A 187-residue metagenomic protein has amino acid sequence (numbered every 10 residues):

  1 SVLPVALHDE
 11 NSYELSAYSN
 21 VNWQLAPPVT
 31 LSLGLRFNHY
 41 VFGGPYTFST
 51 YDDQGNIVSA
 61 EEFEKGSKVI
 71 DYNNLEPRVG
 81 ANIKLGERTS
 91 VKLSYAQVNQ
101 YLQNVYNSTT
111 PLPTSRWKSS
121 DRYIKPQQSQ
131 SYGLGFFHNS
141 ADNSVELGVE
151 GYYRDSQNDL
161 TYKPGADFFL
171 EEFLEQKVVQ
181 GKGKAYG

Functional and structural regions predicted by a protein language model:
S1-G86, Y101-L102, Y106, P113: Signature of Gram-negative outer-membrane beta-barrel scaffolds
P4-H8, G66-K68, D121-K125, E175-G181: Outer-membrane beta-barrel domain signature
Y13-S19, L75-V79, S120, Q130-L134 (+1 more regions): Hydrophobic, lipid-facing positions within transmembrane beta-strands of outer-membrane proteins
E14, L33, F37, P45 (+6 more regions): Residues in flexible loops and secondary-structure boundaries
D71, Q180-G187: Outer/extracellular conduits and scaffolds centered on Gram-negative outer-membrane beta-barrels
K84, S90-V98, L102, Y106 (+2 more regions): Membrane-embedded beta-barrel scaffold of Gram-negative outer-membrane proteins
R116-K118: Short beta-alpha connecting loops at secondary-structure transitions that line or flank enzyme active sites
